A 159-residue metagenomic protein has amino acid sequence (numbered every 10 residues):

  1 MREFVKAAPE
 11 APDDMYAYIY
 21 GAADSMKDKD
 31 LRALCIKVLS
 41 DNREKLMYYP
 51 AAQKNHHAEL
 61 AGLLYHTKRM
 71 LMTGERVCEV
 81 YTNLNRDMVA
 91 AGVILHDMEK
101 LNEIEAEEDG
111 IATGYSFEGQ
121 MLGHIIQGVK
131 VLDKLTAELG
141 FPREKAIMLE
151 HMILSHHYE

Functional and structural regions predicted by a protein language model:
M1-P50: Extended, charge-rich, solvent-exposed interface segments
E3-A7, H57-E59, S116-Q120: A ubiquitous short alpha-helical element
A22-K29, H57, A61, G140: Generic amphipathic alpha-helical segments used as scaffolds and interaction surfaces in large, multi-domain proteins
E44-H66, D109-S116: Active-site flanking loop/helix segments enriched in acidic
N55, R76-E159: Divalent metal-dependent catalytic cores for phosphoryl transfer on phosphate-bearing substrates
H66-T67, H124: Hydrophobic (often cysteine-bearing) scaffold residues that line and stabilize catalytic clefts of nucleotide/cofactor
T73: A Trp-anchored, charged/polar loop motif used as the substrate-binding/catalytic surface of acyl/ester-handling
